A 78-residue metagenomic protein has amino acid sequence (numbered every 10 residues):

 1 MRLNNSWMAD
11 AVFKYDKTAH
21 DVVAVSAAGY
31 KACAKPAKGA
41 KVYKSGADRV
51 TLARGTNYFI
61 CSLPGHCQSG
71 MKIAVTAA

Functional and structural regions predicted by a protein language model:
M1-S6, K14-H20, A28-A78: Extracellular/periplasmic metallocenter environments
A9: Secreted/periplasmic proteins that engage bacterial cell-wall peptidoglycan
